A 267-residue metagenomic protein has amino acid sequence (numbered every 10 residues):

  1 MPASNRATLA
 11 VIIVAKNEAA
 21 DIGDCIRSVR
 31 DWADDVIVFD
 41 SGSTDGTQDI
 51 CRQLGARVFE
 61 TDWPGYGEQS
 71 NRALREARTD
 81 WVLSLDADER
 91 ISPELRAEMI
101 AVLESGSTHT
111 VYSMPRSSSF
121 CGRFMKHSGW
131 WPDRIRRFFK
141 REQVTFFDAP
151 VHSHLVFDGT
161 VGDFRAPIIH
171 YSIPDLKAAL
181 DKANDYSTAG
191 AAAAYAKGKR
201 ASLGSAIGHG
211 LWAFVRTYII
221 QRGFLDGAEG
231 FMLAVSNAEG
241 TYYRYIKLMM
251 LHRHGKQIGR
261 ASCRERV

Functional and structural regions predicted by a protein language model:
M1-S28: N-proximal low-complexity "stem/linker" segments adjacent to membrane-targeting elements
G23, D45-L54, E94-L95: Acidic helix N-cap motif at the loop->helix transition within catalytic regions of sugar-transfer enzymes
S28, W32, D40-R52, D86: A conserved acidic beta->alpha catalytic loop
D35, R57, T160-G162: Conserved beta-strand segments of alpha/beta enzyme cores
Q48-E76: Conserved donor nucleotide-binding strand/loop of the catalytic core
T61, L85-A87: Catalytic metal- and UDP-sugar-binding loop of GT-A-like glycosyltransferases, i.e., residues flanking the conserved
G67-L74, D80-L85, S92-G255: Catalytic-site signature of metal-activated, phosphate-bearing donor transferases, centered on the GT-A/GT-A-like
A261-V267: Conserved small/polar residues in nucleotide/adenosyl-binding loops
